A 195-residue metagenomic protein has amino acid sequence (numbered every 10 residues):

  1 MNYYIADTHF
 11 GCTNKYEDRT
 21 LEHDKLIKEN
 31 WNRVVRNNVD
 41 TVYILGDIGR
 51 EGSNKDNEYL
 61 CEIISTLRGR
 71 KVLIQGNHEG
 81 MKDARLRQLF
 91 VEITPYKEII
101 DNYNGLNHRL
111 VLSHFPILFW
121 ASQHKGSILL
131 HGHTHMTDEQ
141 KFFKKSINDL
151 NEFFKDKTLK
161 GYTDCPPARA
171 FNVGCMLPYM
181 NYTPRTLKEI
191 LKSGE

Functional and structural regions predicted by a protein language model:
M1-E58, P166-R169, V173-L177, E195: N-terminal active-site segment of His-dependent metallophosphoesterases
I5-A6, V42-D47, K71-N77, L112-S113 (+2 more regions): Active-site neighborhood of phospho(di)ester-bond hydrolases with catalytic His/Asp-centered motifs
H9, I48-G49, N77-G80, P116-I117 (+2 more regions): Catalytic metal-binding/acid-base residues of hydrolase active sites
K15-Y16, G46-T66, Q75, G80-E92 (+2 more regions): Metal-dependent catalytic neighborhoods of phosphoester/phosphodiester hydrolases
K25, E29, E58, E62-T66 (+3 more regions): Polar/charged alpha-helical tracts
N32, L60-S65, Y96, K160: Short amphipathic alpha-helical segments and helix-helix/interface helices
N37-V39, R68-R70, N107, K125-G126: A general structural motif
R87-E195: Conserved beta-sheet core of the metallophosphoesterase superfamily
